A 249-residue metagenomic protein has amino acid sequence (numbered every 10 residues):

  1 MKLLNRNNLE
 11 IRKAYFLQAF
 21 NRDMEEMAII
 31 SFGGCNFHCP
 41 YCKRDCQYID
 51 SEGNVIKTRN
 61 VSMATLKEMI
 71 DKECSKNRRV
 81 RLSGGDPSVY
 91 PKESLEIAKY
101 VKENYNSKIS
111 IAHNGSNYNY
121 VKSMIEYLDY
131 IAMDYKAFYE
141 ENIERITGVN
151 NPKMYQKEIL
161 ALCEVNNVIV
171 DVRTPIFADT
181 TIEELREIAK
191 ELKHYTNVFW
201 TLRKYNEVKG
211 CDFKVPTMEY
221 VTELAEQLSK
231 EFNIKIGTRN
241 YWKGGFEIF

Functional and structural regions predicted by a protein language model:
M1-A19, M24, T181-F249: Auxiliary Fe-S-binding modules of radical SAM enzymes
M1-K57, E73-K76, W242-F249: N-terminal [4Fe-4S]-dependent radical SAM core
I29, G33, N60-M63, I182 (+1 more regions): Electropositive phosphate-/nucleotide-binding environments in soluble metabolic enzymes
I49-E52, A112, R173, T238-Y241: Residue-level detector of family-conserved "landmark" positions at structurally sensitive sites
K57-M69: Glycine-rich, highly charged phosphate/nucleotide-binding loops
K67-C74, R79, S88-V215: Conserved AdoMet/S-adenosylmethionine-binding subsite of the radical SAM
S83-G84: Active-site acidic Asp-centered loop
